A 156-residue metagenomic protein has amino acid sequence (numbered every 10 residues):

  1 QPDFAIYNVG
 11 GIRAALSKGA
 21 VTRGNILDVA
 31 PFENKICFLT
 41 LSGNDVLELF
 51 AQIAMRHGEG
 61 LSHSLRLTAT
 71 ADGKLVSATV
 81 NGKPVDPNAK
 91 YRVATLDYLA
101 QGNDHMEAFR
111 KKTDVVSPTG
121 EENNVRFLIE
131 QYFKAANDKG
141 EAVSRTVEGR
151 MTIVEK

Functional and structural regions predicted by a protein language model:
P2-K156: Feature captures C-terminal
